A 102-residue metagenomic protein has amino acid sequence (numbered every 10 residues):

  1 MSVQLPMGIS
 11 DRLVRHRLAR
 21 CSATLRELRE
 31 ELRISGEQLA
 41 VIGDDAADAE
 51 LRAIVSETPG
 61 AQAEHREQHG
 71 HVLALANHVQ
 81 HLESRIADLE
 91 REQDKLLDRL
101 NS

Functional and structural regions predicted by a protein language model:
M1-L25, L100-N101: Short, charge-rich amphipathic alpha-helices with coiled-coil/heptad character
H16, R20-A23, E30, I34-E37 (+1 more regions): Extended alpha-helical coiled-coil rod domains
L28-E31, H71-E92: Amphipathic alpha-helical coiled-coil segments
S35-S56, G60: Extended alpha-helical coiled-coil "stalk/arm" regions that act as elongated linkers or oligomerization scaffolds
V55-H78: Short, glycine/alanine-rich amphipathic alpha-helical segment that often forms an alpha-turn-alpha hairpin
E92-S102: Alpha-helical transmembrane segments and their immediate juxtamembrane flanks in integral membrane proteins
